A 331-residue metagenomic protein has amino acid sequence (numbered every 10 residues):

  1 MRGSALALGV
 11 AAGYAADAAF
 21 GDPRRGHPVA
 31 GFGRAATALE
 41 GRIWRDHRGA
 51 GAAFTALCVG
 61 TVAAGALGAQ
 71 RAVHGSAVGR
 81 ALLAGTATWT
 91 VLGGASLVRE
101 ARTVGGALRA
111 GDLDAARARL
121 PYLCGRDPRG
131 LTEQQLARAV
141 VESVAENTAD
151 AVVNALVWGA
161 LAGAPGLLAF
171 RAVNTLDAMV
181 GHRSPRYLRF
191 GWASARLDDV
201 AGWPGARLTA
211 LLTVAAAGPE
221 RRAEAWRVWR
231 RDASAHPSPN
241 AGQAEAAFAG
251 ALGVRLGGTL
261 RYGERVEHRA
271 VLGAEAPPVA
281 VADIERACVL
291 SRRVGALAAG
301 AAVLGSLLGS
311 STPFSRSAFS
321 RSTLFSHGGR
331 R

Functional and structural regions predicted by a protein language model:
M1-R331: Short amphipathic, positively biased membrane-proximal segments that drive organelle/inner-membrane targeting
